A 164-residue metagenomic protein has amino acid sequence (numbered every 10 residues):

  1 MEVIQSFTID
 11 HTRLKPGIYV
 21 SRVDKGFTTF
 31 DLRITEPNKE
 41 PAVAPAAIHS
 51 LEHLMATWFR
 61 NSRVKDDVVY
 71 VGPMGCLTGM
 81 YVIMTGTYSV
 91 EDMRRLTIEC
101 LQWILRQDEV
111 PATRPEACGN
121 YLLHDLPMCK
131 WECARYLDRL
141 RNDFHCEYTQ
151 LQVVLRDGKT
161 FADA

Functional and structural regions predicted by a protein language model:
M1-N38, V153, A162-A164: Non-catalytic terminal extensions that flank enzyme cores
F27-N61, Y70-V71: Active/ligand-binding-proximal structured segments within catalytic/core domains that scaffold catalytic residues
H53-V64, I98-Q102, R106: Short, intrinsically disordered, mixed-charge
D67: Short, ligand-facing micro-motifs at secondary-structure edges
P73-H145: Active-site-adjacent, His/Asp/Glu-enriched structural segments that form or flank metal-binding and acid/base networks
R139-A164: Histidine-acidic residue clusters that define the catalytic metal-binding segment of zinc metallopeptidase domains
